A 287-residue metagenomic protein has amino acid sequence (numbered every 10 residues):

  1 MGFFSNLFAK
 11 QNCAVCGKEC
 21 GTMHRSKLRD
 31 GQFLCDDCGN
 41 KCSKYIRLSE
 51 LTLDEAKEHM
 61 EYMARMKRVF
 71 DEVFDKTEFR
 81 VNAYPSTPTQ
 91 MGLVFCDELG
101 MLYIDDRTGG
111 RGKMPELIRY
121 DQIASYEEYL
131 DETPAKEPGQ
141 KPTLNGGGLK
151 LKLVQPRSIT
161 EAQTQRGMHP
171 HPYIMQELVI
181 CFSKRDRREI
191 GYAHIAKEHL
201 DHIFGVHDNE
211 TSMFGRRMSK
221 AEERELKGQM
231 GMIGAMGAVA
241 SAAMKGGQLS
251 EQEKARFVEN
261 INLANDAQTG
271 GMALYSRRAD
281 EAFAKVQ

Functional and structural regions predicted by a protein language model:
F8-C13, Q32: Residues immediately within or flanking Cys/His clusters that coordinate Zn2+ in small zinc-binding modules
C13-G17, C35-C38: Short cysteine-rich clusters marking metal-coordination/redox-active sites
G21, S43: Short functional micro-motifs and their immediate structural scaffolds
L28-C42: Cysteine-rich micro-motifs
K44-G112: Anionic N-terminal interaction surfaces
E98-N145: Phosphoinositide-binding peripheral membrane targeting modules
Y126-Q287: Acidic, Ser/Thr- and proline-rich intrinsically disordered linker/docking segments of eukaryotic scaffolds
